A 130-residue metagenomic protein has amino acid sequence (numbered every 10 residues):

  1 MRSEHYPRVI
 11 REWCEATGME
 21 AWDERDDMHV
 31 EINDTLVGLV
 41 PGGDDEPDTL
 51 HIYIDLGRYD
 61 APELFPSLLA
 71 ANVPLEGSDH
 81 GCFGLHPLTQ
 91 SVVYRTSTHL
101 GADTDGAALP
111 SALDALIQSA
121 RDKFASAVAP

Functional and structural regions predicted by a protein language model:
M1-L39, G77-H86: Charge-rich, low-complexity N-terminal segments
E4-R8, P62-E63, A107: Generic alpha-helical secondary structure signal
I10-G18, N72, A120, F124: Hydrophobic, Leu/Ile/Phe/Ala-enriched alpha-helical segments that form helix-helix packing faces
W13, E63-A71, P110-L116: Short, Φ-rich (hydrophobic/aromatic) sequence segments
D26-I32, L50-I52, Y94: Generic recognition of long tandem-repeat/solenoid scaffolds
T35-V37, G42-T49, L56-A61: Short, charged/polar surface micro-motifs in flexible loops or helix N-caps
H51-S91, R95: Short, internal acidic amphipathic alpha-helical interface segments that mediate docking to partner proteins
C82-P130: Well-ordered alpha/beta subsegment
